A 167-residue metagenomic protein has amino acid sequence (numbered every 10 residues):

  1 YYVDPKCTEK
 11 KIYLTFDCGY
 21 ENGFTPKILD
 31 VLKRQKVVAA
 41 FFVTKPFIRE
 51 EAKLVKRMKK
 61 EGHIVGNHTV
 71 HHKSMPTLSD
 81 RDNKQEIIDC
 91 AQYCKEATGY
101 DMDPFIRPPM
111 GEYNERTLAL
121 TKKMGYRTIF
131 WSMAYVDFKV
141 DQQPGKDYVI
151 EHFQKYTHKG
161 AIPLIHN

Functional and structural regions predicted by a protein language model:
Y1-S74, D82, E86-E96, Y100-D103: Active-site beta->alpha N-cap acidic-glycine motif
Q35, E61, M124, K159-G160: Structured helix-beta-strand junction loops
I64-H71, G111, L164-N167: Histidine-centered catalytic micro-motifs
K73-L78, V136-K139: A short acidic, helix-capping loop that chelates divalent metal ions and anchors anionic groups
P104-P108: Conserved strand-turn element in the central/C-terminal portion of the radical SAM core barrel that lines
E112, L118-Y156: His/Asp/Glu-enriched short active-site or ligand-binding loop at hydrolase and phosphoryl-transfer sites
Q154-N167: Catalytic grooves of carbohydrate-active enzymes
